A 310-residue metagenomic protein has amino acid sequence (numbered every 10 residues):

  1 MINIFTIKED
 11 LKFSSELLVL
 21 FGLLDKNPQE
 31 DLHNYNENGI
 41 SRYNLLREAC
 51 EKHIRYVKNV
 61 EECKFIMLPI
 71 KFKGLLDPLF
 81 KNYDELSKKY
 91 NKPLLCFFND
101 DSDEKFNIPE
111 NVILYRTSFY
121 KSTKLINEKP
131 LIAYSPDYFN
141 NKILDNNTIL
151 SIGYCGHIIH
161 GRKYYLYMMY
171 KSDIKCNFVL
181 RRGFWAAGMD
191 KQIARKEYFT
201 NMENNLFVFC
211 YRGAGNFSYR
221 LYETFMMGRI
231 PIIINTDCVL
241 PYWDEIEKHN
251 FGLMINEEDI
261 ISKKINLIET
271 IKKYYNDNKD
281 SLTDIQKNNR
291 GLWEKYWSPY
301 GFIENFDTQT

Functional and structural regions predicted by a protein language model:
M1-Y222, M227, I233-I255, N278 (+3 more regions): Nucleotide-sugar donor-binding catalytic core of glycosyltransferases
L253-S281: C-terminal "capping" alpha-helix adjacent to the active site of nucleotide-linked donor transferases in cell-envelope
